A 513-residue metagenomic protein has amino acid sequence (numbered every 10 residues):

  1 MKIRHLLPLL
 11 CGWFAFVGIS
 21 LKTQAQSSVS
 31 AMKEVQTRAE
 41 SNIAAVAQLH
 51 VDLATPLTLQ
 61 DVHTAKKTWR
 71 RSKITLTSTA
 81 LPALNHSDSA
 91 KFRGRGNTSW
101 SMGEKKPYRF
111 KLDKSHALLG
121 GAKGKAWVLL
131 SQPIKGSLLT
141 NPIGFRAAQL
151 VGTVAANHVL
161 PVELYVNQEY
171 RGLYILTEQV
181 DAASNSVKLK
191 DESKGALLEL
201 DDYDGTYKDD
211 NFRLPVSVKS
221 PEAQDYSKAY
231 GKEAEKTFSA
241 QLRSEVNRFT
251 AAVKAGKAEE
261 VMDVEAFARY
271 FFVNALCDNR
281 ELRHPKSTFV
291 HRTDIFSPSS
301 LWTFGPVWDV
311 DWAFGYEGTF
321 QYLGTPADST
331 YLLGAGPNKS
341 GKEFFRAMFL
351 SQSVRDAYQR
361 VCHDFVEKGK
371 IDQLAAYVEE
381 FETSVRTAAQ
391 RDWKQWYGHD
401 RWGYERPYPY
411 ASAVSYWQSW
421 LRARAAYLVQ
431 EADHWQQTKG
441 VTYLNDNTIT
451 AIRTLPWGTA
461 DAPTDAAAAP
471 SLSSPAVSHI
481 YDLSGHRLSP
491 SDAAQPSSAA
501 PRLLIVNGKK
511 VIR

Functional and structural regions predicted by a protein language model:
M1-H5, R513: Positively charged n-region of N-terminal signal peptides that target proteins for export
P8-G18, K22: Bacterial N-terminal signal peptides
T23-R38, A432-A476, I480: Intrinsically disordered, low-complexity repeat and linker tracts
Q26-L139, I143: Conserved NTP-binding catalytic cores of kinases and kinase-like/nucleotidyltransferase enzymes across multiple kinase
S99, G103, A223-H284, T288-T293 (+1 more regions): Middle-to-C-terminal accessory/interaction subdomains
H116-A117, S131-Q132, G152-N157, E169-C277: Internal "kinase-insert"/substrate-recognition segments embedded within catalytic cores of ATP-dependent enzymes
P133-N167: A conserved helix-loop-beta module that forms one wall/lid of the active-site cleft in ATP-utilizing catalytic domains
G458-R513: C-terminal outer-membrane/trafficking sorting elements
